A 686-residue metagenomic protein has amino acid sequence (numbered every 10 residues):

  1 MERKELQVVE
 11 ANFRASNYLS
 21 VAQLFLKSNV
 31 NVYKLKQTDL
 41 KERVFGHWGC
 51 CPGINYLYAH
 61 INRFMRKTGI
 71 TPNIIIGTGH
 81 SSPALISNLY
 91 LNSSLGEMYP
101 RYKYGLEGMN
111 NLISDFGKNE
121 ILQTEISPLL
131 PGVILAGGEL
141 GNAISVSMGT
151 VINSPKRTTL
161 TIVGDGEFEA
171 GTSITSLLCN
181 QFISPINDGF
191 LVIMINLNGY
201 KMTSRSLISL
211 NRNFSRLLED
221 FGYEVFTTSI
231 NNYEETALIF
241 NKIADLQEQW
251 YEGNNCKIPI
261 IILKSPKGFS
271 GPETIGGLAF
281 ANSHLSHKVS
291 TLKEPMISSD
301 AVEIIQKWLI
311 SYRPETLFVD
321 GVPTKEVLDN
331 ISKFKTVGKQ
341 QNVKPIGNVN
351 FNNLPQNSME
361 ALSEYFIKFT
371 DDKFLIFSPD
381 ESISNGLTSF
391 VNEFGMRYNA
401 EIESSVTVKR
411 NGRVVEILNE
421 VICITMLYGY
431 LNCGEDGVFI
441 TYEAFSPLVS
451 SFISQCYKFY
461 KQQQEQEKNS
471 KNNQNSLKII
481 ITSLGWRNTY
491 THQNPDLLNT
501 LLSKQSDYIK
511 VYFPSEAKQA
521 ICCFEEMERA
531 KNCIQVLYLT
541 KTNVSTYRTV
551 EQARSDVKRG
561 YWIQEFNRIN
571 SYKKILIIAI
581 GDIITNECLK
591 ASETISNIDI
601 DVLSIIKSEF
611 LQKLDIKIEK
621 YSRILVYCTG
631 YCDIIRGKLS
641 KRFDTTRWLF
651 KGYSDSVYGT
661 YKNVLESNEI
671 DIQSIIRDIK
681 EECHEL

Functional and structural regions predicted by a protein language model:
M1-I61, M65-T68, T78, E167 (+8 more regions): Conserved acidic/glycine
L6-Q7, E42-R43, I54-P72, P131-G132 (+9 more regions): Short alpha-helical segments and helix-capping/turn motifs at coil-helix boundaries
S28-S184, L387-F390, E401-E403, V421-C433 (+1 more regions): Cofactor-binding active-site loop characterized by glycine-rich and histidine/acidic residues
C51-P52, G79-P83, E139, E167-A170 (+7 more regions): Gly/Ser/Thr-rich loops at beta-strand to alpha-helix junctions that form or flank small-molecule/cofactor-binding
N92-G96, I376, T585: Alpha-helical support elements that line or immediately flank enzyme active sites and cofactor-binding pockets
L112-A136, N142, V146, S154-L160 (+5 more regions): Thiamine diphosphate
T161-I162, I193, F377, I479 (+1 more regions): Residue-level marker for buried hydrophobic side chains located in beta-strands that build the well-ordered beta-sheet
I183, G437-F459, I598-L614: Acidic, glycine-rich catalytic loops of TOPRIM or P-loop NTPase phosphate-binding modules used across DNA replication
